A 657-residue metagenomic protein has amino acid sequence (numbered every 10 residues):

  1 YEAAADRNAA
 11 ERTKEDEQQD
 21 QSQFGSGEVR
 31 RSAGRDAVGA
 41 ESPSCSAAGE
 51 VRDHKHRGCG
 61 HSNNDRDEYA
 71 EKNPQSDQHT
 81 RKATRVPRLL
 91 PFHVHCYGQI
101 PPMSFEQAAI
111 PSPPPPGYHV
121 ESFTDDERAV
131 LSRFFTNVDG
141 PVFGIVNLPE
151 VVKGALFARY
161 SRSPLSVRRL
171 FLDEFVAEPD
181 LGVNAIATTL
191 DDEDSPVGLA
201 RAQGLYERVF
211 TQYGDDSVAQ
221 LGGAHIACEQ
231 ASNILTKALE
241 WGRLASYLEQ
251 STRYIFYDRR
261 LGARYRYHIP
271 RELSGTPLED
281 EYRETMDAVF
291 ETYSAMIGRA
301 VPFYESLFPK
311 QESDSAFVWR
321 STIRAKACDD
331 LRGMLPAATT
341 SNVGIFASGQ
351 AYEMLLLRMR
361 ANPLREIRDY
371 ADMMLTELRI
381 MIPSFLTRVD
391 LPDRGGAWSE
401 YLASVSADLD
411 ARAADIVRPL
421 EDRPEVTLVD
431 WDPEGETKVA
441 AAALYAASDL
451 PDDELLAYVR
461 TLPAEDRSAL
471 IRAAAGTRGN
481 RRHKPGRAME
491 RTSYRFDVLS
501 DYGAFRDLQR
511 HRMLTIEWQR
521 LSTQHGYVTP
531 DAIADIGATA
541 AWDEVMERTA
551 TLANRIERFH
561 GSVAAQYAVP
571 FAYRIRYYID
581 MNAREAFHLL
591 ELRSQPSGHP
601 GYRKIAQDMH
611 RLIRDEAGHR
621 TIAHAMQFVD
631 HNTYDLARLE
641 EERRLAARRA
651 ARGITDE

Functional and structural regions predicted by a protein language model:
Y1-P102: Short, strongly patterned local motifs
Y97-Q99, M103-E657: A conserved ligand/cofactor-binding region detector
